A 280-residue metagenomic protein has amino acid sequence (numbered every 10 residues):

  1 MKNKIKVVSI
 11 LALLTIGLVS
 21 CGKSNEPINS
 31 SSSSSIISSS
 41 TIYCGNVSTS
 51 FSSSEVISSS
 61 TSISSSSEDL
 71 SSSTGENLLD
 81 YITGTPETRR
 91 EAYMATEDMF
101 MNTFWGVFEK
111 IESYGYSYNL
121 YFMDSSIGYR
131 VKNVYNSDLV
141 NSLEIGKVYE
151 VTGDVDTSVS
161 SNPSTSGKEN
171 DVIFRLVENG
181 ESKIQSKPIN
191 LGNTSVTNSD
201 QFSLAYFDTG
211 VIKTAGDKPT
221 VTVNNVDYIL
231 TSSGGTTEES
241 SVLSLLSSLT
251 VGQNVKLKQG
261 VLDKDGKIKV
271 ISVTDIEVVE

Functional and structural regions predicted by a protein language model:
M1-S9: Bacterial N-terminal signal peptides that target proteins for export
G17-S20: C-terminal motif of bacterial Sec signal peptides marking the signal peptidase cleavage site
G22-S24: Bacterial signal peptide processing site
E26-I28: Intrinsically disordered, low-complexity proline-rich regions
S30-I42, S48-S73: Extracellular mucin-like PTS domains
D69-L70, T74-E280: OB-fold nucleic-acid-binding modules
